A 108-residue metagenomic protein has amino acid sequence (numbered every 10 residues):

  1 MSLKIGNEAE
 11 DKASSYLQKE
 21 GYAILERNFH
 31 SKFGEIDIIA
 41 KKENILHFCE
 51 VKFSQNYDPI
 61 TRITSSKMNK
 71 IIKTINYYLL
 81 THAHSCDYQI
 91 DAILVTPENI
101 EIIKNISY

Functional and structural regions predicted by a protein language model:
M1-R27: Acidic-basic catalytic patches of nuclease active cores, encompassing PD-(D/E)XK and other metal-cofactor nuclease
G6, E10, I63-M68: Short, conserved glycine- and acidic-residue-centered signature motifs in active-site or ligand-binding loops
Q18, T61, Y78-L80: Catalytic phosphate/metal-binding cores of nucleic-acid and nucleotide-processing enzymes, i.e., regions that mediate
A23-E43, E98: Active-site metal-binding core of divalent-cation-utilizing nuclease and nuclease-like domains
K32-G34, H47, C86-Y88: A generic structural signal for short beta-strands and their flanking turns/coil linkers
I36-P59, I71: Conserved catalytic cores of phosphodiester-cleaving nucleases, focusing on short active-site segments
T74-I75: Short, well-ordered amphipathic alpha-helical segments that serve as non-catalytic structural scaffolds within diverse
H82, C86-Y108: Domain-level recognition of nuclease-like catalytic cores that cleave nucleotide substrates
